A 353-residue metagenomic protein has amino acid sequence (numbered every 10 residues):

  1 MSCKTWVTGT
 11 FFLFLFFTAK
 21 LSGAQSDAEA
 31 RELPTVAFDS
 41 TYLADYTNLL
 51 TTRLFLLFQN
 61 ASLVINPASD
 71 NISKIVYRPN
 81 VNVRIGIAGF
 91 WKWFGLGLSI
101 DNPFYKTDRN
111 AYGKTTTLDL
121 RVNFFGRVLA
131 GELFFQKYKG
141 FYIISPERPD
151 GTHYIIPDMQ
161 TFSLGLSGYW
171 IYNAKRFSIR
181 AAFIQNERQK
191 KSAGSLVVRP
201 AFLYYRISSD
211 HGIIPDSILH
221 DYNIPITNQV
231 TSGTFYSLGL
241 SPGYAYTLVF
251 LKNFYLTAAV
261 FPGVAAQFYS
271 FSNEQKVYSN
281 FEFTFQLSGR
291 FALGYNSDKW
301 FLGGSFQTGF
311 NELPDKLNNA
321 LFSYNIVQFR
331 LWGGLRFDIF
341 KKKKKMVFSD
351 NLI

Functional and structural regions predicted by a protein language model:
M1-S40, F254-L256, G333-F337, L352-I353: Bacterial Sec-dependent N-terminal signal peptides
S26-E29, V36-N48, V128, N173-G194 (+3 more regions): Short loop/turn motifs that connect adjacent beta-strands in outer-membrane beta-barrel proteins
Y46-T52, V83, K92-F94, R127-G131 (+5 more regions): Outer-envelope beta-barrel architecture signal
T52-N60, G89, L98-N102, F124 (+6 more regions): Transmembrane beta-barrel strands of outer-membrane/channel proteins
L54, I85-W91, L120-G126, L166-Y172 (+5 more regions): Residues on the lipid-exposed face of transmembrane beta-strands in outer-membrane beta-barrel proteins
Q59-R84, G95-G113: Surface-exposed strand-loop-strand hairpins of Gram-negative outer-membrane beta-barrel proteins
V76, Y142-P146, T152-G165, I207-I218 (+6 more regions): Extracellular/periplasm-exposed beta-strand and loop segments of Gram-negative cell-envelope proteins, dominated by
G165-G168, N325-I353: Outer-membrane beta-barrel "beta-signal"
